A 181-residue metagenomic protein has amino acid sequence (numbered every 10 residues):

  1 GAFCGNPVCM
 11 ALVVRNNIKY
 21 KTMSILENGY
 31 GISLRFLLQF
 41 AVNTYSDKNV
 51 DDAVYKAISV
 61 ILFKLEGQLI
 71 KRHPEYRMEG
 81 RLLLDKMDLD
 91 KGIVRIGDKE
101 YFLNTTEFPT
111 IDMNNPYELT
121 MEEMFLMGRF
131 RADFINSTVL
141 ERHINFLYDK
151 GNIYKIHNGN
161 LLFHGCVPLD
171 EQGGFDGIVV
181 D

Functional and structural regions predicted by a protein language model:
G1-D181: Feature recognizes metal-dependent phosphohydrolase scaffolds
